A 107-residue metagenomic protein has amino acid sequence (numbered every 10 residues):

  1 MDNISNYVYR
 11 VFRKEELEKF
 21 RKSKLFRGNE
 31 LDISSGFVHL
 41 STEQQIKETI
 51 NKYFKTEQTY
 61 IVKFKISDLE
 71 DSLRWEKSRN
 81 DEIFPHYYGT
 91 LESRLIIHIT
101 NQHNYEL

Functional and structural regions predicted by a protein language model:
D2-L107: Conserved, structured core segments of small domains
